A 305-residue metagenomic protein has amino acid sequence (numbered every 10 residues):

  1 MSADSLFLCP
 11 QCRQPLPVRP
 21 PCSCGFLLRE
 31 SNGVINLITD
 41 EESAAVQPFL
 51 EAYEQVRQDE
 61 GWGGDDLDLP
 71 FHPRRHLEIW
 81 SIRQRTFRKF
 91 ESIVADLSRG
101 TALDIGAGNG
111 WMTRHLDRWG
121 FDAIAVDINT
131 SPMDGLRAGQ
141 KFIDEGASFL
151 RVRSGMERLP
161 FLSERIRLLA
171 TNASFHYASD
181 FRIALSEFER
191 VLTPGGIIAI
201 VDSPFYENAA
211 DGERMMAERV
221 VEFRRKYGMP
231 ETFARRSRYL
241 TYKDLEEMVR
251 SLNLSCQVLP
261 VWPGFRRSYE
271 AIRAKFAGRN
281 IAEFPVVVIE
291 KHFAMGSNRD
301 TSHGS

Functional and structural regions predicted by a protein language model:
S31-L97, H115: Conserved class I S-adenosyl-L-methionine
T101-L103, N109-R158: Class I SAM-dependent methyltransferase SAM/SAH-binding core
A170: A conserved beta-strand element that flanks and buttresses the S-adenosyl-L-methionine
A173-Y177: Short catalytic micro-motifs in class I SAM-dependent methyltransferases
R182-I197: A short glycine-rich, Lys/Arg-flanked "PGG" loop and its adjoining helix->strand segment in the class I
A199-F223: Conserved class I S-adenosyl-L-methionine
A234-N253: Short alpha-helix
L254, S268-D300: Core SAM-dependent methyltransferase catalytic element
